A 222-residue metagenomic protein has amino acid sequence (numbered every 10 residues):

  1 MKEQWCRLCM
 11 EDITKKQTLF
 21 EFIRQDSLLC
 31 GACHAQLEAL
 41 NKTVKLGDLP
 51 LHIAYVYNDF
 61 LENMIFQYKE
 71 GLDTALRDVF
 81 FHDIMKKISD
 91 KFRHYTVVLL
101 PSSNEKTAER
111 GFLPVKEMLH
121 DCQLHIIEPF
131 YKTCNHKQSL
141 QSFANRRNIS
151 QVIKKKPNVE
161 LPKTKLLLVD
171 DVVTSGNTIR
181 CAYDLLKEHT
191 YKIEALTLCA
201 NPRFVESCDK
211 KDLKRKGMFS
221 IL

Functional and structural regions predicted by a protein language model:
M1-G47: N-terminal cysteine/histidine-rich coordination modules
S27-T96, N104-E109, H120, Y131-K165 (+1 more regions): Active-site-facing substrate-recognition patch
Y95, I126-I127, L166, K192-E194: Hydrophobic anchor at the start of a short beta-strand that flanks the dinucleotide cofactor-binding loop
A108-I126: Substrate-recognition/cap helix-loop segment adjacent to the acidic, metal-dependent catalytic center of Asp-based
R110-P114, T178, C208: Residues at alpha-helix caps and immediate loop-helix transition turns in enzyme cores, especially N- and C-cap
E117, C181-L185: Active-site signature of alpha/beta-hydrolase-fold catalytic machinery across serine- and Asp/Cys-nucleophile hydrolases
L168-A182: A phosphate-binding catalytic loop at a beta-strand-loop-alpha-helix junction that coordinates phosphoryl groups
D184-P202, K211: Conserved post-catalytic alpha-helical subdomain immediately downstream of the catalytic base and nucleotide-binding
